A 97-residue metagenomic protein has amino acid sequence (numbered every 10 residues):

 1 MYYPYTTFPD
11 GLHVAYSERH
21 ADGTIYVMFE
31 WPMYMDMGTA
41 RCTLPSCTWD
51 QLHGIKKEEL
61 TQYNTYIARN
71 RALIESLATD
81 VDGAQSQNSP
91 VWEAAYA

Functional and structural regions predicted by a protein language model:
M1-P4, T43, S89: Long, low-complexity, compositionally biased intrinsically disordered regions
M1-Y16: Negatively charged, low-complexity tracts enriched in Asp/Glu with abundant Ser/Thr
A15-E58: A short, structured beta-strand/loop element
H53-A97: Acidic, low-complexity intrinsically disordered segments
